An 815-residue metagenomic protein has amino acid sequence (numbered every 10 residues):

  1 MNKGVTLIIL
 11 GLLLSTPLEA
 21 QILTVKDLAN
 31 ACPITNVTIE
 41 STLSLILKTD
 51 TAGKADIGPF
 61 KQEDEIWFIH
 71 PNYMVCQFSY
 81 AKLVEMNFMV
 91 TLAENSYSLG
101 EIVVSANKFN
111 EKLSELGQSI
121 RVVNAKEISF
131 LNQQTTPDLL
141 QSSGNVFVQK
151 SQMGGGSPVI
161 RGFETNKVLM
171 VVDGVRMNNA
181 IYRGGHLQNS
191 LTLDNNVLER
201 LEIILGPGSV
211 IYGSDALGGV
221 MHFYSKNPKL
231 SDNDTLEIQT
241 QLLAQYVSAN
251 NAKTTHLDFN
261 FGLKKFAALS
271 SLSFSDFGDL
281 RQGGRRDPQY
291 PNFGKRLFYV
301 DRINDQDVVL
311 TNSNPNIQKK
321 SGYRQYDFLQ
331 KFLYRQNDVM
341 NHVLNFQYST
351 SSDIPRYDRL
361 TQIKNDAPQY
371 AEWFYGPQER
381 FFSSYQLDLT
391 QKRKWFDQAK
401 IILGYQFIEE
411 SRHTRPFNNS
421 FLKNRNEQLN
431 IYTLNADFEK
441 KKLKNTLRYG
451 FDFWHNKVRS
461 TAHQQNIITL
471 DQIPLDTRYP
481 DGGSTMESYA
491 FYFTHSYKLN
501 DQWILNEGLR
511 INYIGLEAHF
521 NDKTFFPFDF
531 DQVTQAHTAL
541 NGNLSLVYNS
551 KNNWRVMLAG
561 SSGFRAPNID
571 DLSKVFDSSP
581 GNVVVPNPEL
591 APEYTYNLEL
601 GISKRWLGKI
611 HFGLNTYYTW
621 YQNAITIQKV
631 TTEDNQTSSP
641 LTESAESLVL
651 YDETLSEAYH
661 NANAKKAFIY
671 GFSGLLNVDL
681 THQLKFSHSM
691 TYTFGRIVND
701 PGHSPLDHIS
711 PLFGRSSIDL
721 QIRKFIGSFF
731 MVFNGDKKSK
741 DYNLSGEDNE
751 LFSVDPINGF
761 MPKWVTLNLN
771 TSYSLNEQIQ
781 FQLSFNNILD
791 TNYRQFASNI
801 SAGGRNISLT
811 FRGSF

Functional and structural regions predicted by a protein language model:
A20, S321, L333-N337, G376 (+5 more regions): Conserved C-terminal beta-signal and adjacent last beta-strands/turns of outer-membrane beta-barrel proteins
N30, E40, H70-Y73, E85-S129 (+1 more regions): Short, acidic, small-residue-rich periplasmic hinge/interaction motif at the N-terminus of Gram-negative outer-membrane
M86-T91, T136-L139, G156-V159, M170-V171 (+4 more regions): N-terminal periplasmic accessory domains that precede and gate Gram-negative outer-membrane beta-barrel machines
M177-P207: Short acidic/polar hinge/loop motifs at secondary-structure boundaries that mediate gating or recognition
N250-F277, R286-D353, E379-F381, L499: Transmembrane beta-barrel wall of Gram-negative outer-membrane proteins
K319-Q325, R335-F396, F407-L429, R478 (+2 more regions): Flexible loop and strand-edge segments within Gram-negative outer membrane beta-barrel domains
N337, R448, D452-W454, G482-Y621 (+7 more regions): Structural signature of Gram-negative outer-membrane beta-barrels, strongest in the C-terminal barrel of TonB-dependent
I431-D437, S488-A490, V585-A591, N597 (+2 more regions): Outer membrane beta-barrel strand-and-loop segments of large Gram-negative receptors, especially TonB-dependent
